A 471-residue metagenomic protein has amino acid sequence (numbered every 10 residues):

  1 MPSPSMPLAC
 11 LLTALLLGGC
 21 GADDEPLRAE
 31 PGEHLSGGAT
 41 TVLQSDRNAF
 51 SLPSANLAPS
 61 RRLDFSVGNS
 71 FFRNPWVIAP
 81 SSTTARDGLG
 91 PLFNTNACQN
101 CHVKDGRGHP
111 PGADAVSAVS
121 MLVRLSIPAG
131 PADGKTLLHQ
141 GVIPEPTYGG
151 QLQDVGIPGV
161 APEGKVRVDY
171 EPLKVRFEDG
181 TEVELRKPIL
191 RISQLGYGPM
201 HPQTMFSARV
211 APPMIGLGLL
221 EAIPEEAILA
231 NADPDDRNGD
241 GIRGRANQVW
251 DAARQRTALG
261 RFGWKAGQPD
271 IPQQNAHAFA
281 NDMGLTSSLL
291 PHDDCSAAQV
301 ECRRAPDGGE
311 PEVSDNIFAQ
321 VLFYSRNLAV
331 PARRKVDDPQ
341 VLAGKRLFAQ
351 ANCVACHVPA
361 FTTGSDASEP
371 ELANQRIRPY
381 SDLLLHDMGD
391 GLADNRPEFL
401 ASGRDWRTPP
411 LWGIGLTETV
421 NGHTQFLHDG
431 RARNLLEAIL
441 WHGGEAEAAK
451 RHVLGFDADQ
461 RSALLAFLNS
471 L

Functional and structural regions predicted by a protein language model:
M1-S3: N-terminal secretory signal peptides that target proteins for export/translocation
M6-P7, R61: Generic alpha-helix initiation/capping and coil-helix boundary signal
P7-G18: Bacterial N-terminal signal peptides
C20-L471: Periplasmic c-type cytochrome electron-transfer domains
